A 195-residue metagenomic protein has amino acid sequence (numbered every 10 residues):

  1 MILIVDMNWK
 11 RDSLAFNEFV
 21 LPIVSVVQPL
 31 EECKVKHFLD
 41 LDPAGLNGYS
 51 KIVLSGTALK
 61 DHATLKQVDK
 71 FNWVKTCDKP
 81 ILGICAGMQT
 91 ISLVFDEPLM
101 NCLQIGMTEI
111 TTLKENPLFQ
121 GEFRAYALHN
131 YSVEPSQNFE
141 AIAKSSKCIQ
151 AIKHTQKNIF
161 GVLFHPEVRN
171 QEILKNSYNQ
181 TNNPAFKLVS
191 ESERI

Functional and structural regions predicted by a protein language model:
I2-S13, P22, V26, T76 (+2 more regions): Amide-donor transfer/coupling interface in amidating biosynthetic enzymes
K10-N17, T64-K66: Short, flexible/disordered intra-domain loops and linkers
S25-G83, F95: Flexible gly/pro-rich beta->alpha loop and the following alpha-helix that scaffold active-site loops
P43-G48, T90-V94, E134-N138, I152-H154: Short loop/helix-cap segments at secondary-structure boundaries that form the rim of catalytic
A58-L59, Q104-M107: Short, acidic/turn-prone active-site loops that include or flank metal/cofactor- and phosphate-binding residues
I84-M88: Active-site loop->helix "elbow" adjoining a glycine-rich segment at hydrolase catalytic centers
Q89-T90, T108: Short gly/pro/ser/thr-enriched loop/turn and capping motifs at secondary-structure boundaries
D96-M100: Post-Walker A helix-loop "phosphate-sensing" segment adjacent to the P-loop in P-loop NTPases
